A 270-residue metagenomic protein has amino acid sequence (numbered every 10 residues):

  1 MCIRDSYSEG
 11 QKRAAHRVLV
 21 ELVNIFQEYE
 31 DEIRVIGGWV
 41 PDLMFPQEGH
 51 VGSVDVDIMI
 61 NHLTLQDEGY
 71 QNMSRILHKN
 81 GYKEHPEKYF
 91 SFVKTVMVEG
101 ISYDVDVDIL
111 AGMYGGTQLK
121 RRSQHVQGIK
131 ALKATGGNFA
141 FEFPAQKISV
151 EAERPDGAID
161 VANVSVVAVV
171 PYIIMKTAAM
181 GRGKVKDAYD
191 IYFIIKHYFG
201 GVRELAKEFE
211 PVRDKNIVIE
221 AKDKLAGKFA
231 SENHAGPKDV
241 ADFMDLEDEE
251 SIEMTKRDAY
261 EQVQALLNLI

Functional and structural regions predicted by a protein language model:
R4-I270: Compositionally biased terminal segments of proteins
